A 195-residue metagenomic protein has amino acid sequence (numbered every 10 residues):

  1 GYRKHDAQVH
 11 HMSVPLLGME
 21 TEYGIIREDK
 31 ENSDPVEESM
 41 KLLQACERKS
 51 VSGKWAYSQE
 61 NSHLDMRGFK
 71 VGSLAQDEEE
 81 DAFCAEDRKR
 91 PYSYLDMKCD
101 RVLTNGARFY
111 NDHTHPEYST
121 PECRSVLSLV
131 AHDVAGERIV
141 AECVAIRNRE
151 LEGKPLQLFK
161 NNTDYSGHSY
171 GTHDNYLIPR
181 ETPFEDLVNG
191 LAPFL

Functional and structural regions predicted by a protein language model:
G1-H11: Short, Lys/Arg-enriched N-terminal segments with co-localized hydrophobic residues within the first ~10-30 amino acids
V9, S52, L177-E181: Intrinsically disordered regions, especially transient/low-confidence alpha-helical propensity segments and coil-helix
H10-F159, H168, L187-L195: Terminal catalytic/cofactor-binding subdomain
N162-P179: Histidine-centered divalent-metal-coordination microenvironment in nucleic-acid enzymes
E181-L187: Inter-helical turn/loop segments and adjacent helix faces that build the functional surface of alpha-helical bundle
